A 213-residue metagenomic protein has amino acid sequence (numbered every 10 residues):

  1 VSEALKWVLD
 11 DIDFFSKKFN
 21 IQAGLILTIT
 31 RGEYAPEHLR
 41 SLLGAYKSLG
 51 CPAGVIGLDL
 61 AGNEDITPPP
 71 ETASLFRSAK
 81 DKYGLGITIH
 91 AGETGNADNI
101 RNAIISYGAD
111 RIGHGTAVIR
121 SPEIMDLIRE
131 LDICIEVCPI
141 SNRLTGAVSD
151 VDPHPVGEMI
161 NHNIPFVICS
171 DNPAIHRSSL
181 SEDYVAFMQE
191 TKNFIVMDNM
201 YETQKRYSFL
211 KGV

Functional and structural regions predicted by a protein language model:
V1-L27, P36: Active-site loop-helix segments enriched in His/Asp/Glu that coordinate and activate a nucleophilic water at divalent
F14-I21, G50-A53, K82-L85, K192-V196: Short helix-capping segments at alpha-helix termini
A23-L25, I87, I135, F166: Hydrophobic/aromatic residues located in beta-strands of well-ordered beta-sheets within soluble catalytic
A35-E158: Catalytic core of soluble alpha/beta enzymes
T88-T94, I164-L180: Short acidic/histidine-rich active-site segments
E130, S181-D183, E190-V213: Mid-to-C-terminal alpha-helical segments outside catalytic/metal-binding sites
P139-T145, V167-C169, V185-E190: Short beta-alpha connecting loops at secondary-structure transitions that line or flank enzyme active sites
S149-N161, I175-R177, D183: Flexible glycine/proline-rich, aromatic-decorated loop/lid segments
